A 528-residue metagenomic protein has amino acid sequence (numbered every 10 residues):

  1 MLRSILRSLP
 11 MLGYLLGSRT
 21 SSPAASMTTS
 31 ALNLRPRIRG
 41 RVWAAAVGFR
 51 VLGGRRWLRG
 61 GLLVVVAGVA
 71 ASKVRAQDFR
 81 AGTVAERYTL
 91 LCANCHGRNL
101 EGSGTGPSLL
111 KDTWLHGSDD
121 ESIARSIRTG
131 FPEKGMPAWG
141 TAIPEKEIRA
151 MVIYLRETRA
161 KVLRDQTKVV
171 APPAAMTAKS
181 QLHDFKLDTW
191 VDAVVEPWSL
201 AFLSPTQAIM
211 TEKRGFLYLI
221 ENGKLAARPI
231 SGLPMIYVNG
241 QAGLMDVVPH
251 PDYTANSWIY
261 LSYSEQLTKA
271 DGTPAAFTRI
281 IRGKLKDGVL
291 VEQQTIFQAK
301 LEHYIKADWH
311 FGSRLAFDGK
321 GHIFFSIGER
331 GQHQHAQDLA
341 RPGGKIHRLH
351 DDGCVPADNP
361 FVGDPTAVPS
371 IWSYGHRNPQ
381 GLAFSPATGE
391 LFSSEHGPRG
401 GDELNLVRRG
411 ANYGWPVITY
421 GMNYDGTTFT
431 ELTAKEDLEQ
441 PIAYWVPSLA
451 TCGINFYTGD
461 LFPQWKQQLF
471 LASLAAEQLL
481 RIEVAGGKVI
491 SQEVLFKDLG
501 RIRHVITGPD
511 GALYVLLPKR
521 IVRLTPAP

Functional and structural regions predicted by a protein language model:
V69-R87, F311, V368: Electrostatic cytochrome c docking/interface patches
D78-R98, I123-T129, V191: Sequence/structural segment immediately N-terminal to covalent heme-attachment motifs in c-type and related
Y88-N94, N99, G135, E147 (+3 more regions): Short pre-active-site segment immediately N-terminal to redox-active cysteine/selenocysteine motifs in thiol-based
N99, S103-T105, L110-A160, L244 (+1 more regions): Extracytoplasmic electron-transfer domains, predominantly the class I c-type cytochrome c fold
P144-A150, L155-H333, G381-F384, G389-S393 (+3 more regions): Acidic, Gly/Ser/Thr-rich repeat motifs that build Ca2+-stabilized beta-propeller blades
P229-G240, Q293-D308, D352-W372, V417-W445: Surface-exposed loop and turn segments in beta-propeller and other repeat-based domains that flank or scaffold
F277-D287, L339-D351, V407: Beta-propeller blade signature
V489-P509: Conserved blade-ending motifs and adjacent loop-strand segments that build the rim/top face of beta-propeller domains
